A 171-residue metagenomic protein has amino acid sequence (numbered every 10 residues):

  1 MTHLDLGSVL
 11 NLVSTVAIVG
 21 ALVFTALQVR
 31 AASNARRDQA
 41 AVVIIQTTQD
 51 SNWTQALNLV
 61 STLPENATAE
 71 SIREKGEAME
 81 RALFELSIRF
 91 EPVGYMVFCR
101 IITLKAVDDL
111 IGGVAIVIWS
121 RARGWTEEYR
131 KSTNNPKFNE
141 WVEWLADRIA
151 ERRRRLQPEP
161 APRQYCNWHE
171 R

Functional and structural regions predicted by a protein language model:
T2-A69, E77: Membrane-proximal alpha-helical anchors
L4-G7, R73-F84, D109: Short, solvent-exposed segments of well-ordered alpha helices
T48-E74, P136-R148, R155, E159-P160: Long amphipathic alpha-helical segments that form oligomerization/scaffold cores
A82-S87, E91-R171: An amphipathic alpha-helical interaction surface
